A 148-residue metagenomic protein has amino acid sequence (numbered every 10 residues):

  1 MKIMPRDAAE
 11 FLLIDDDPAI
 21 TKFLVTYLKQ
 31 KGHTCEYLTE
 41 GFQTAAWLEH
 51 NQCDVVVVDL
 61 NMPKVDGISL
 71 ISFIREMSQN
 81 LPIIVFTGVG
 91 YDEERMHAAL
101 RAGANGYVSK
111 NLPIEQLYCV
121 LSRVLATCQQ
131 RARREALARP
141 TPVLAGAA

Functional and structural regions predicted by a protein language model:
P18-E36: Two-component/phosphorelay signaling modules centered on CheY-like receiver
T39-E40, D66-S69: Acidic catalytic/metal-coordinating carboxylates
A46, I68-N80: Short amphipathic alpha-helix used as the core "switch/output" element in two-component signaling
D59: Active-site residues of response regulator receiver
M62: Receiver (REC) domain active-site loop signature in two-component systems and cognate sites in sensor histidine kinases
S69, G90-G106: Alpha4 helix (beta4-alpha4-beta5 surface) of REC/receiver domains from two-component response regulators
F86-T87: Hydrophobic/aromatic residues positioned on beta-strands within the core alpha/beta folds
E94-R95, N111-S122: C-terminal output helix
